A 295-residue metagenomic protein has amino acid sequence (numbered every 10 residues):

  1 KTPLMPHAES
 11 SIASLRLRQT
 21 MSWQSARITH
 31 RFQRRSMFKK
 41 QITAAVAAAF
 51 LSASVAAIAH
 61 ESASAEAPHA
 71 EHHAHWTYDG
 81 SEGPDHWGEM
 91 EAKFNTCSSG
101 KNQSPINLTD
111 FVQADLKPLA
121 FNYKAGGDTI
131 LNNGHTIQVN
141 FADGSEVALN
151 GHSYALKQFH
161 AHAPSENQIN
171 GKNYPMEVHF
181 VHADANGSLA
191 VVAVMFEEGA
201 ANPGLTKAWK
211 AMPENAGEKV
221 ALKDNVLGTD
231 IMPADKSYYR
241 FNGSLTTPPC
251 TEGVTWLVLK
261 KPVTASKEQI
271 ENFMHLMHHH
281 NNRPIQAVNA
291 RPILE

Functional and structural regions predicted by a protein language model:
K1-L4, I12-S36: Short, Lys/Arg-enriched N-terminal segments with co-localized hydrophobic residues within the first ~10-30 amino acids
S10, A26, Q41-T43: Generic early N-terminus positional signal peaking at residue ~5-7
Q33-R34, F38-A44, A57-E295: Alpha-carbonic anhydrase
V46-L51: Hydrophobic helical h-region of N-terminal Sec-dependent signal peptides in bacterial secretory/periplasmic proteins
